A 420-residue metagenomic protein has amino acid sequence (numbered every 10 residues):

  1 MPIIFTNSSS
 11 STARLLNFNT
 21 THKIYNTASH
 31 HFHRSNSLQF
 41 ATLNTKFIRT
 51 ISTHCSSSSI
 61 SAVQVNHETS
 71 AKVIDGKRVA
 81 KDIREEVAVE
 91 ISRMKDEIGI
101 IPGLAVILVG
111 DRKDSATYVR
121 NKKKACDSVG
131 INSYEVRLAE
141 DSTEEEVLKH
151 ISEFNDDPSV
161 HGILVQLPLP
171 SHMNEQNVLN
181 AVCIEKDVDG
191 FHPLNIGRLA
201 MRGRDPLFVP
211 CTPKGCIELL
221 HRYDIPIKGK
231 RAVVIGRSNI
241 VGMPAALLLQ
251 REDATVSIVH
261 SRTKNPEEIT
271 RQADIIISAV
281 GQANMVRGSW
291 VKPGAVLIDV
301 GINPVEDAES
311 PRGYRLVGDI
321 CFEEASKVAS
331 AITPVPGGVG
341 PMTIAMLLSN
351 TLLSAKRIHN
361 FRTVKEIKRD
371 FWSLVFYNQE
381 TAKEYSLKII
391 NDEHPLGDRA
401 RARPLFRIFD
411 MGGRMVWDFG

Functional and structural regions predicted by a protein language model:
M1-A41: N-terminal chloroplast transit peptides
F47-I98: Positively charged, low-complexity intrinsically disordered leader regions
T69, I74, H161-R231: Anion-binding alpha/beta catalytic cores of soluble intermediary-metabolism enzymes, centered on
L104, C126-E140, V256-S257: Short beta-strand elements in bilobed, periplasmic/extracellular small-molecule ligand-binding domains
V109-K124, G203-V296, V300, V305 (+1 more regions): Glycine-rich phosphate/diphosphate-binding loop of Rossmann-like nucleotide-binding domains
E146-P158: Short, well-structured alpha-helical segments in soluble
V178, I196, G301-I358: Rossmann-fold NAD(P)-binding glycine/threonine-rich loop
I408-F409: Intrinsic disorder/low-complexity segments
